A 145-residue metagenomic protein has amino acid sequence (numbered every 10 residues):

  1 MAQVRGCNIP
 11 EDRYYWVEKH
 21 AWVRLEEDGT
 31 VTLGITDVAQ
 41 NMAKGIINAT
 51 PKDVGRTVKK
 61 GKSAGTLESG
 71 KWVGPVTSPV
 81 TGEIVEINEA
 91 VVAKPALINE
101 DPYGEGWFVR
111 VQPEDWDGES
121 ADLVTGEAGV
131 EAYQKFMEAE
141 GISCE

Functional and structural regions predicted by a protein language model:
M1-K62, G74, E86-E145: Non-catalytic terminal segments and appended small domains
G65: Glycine-centered, phosphate/nucleic-acid-interacting loop/turn motifs that mediate DNA/RNA or nucleotide
E68, G74-S78: Small beta-strand-rich domains/subdomains or short beta-sheet motifs embedded in larger alpha/beta proteins
